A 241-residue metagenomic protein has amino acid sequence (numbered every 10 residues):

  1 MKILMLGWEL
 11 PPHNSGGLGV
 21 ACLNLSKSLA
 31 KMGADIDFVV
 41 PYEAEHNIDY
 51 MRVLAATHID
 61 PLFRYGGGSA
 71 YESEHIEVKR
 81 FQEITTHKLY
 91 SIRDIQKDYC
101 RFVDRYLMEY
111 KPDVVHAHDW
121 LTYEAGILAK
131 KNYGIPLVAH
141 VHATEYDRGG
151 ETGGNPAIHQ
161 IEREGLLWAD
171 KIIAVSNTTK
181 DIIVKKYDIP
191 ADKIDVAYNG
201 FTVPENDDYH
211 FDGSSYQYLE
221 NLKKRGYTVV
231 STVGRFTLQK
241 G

Functional and structural regions predicted by a protein language model:
M1-S15, G19, V39-Y42: Nucleotide-activated donor-dependent transferases that construct or modify glycoconjugates
I3, V114-H116, Y123, A129-R148 (+2 more regions): Active-site proximal beta-strand in glycosyltransferases
L18-A30: Short amphipathic alpha-helix
S28, M32-Y110: A conserved catalytic-core segment of Leloir-type glycosyltransferases
Q96-Y99, P136-V138, Y146-E164, F211: Nucleotide-sugar donor phosphate/pyrophosphate-binding loop at the beta->alpha transition of glycosyltransferases
G149-G150, V184-K185, D192, F201-Q217: Acidic anion/phosphate-binding donor-loop and adjacent secondary structure in glycosyltransferase catalytic cores
T178, A197-G200: Carbohydrate-associated surface elements
N221-K240: Conserved donor-binding/catalytic core segment of Leloir-type glycosyltransferases
